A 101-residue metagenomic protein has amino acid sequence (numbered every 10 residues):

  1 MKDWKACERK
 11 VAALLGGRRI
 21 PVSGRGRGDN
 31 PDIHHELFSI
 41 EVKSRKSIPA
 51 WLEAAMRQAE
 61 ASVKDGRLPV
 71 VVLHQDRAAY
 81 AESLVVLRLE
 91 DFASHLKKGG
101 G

Functional and structural regions predicted by a protein language model:
M1-G101: Catalytic phosphate/metal-binding cores of nucleic-acid and nucleotide-processing enzymes, i.e., regions that mediate
